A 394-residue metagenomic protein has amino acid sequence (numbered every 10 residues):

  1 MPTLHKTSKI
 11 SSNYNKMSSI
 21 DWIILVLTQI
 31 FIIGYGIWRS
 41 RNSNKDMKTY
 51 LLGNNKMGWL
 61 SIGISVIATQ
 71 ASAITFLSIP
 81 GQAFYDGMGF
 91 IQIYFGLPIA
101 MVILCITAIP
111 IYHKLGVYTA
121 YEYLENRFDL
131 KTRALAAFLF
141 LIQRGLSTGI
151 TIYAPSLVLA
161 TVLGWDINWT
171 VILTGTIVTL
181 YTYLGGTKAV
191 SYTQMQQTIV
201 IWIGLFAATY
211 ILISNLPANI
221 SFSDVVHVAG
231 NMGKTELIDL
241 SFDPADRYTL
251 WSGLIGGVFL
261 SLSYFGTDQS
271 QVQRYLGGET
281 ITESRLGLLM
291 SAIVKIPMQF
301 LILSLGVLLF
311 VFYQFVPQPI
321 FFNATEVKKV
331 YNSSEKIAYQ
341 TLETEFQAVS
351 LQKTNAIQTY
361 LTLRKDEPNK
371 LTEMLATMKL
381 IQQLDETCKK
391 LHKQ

Functional and structural regions predicted by a protein language model:
I10-F76, T182-G185: Membrane-interface "cap" regions at the ends of multi-pass membrane proteins
Y14, Q82-Y85, A108-K114, A154-T161 (+3 more regions): Membrane-water interface regions at transmembrane-helix termini and the short interhelical loops of multi-pass membrane
Y14-S18, N54-N55, S78-Q92, I199-Q394: Loop-to-helix junctions at membrane interfaces in multi-pass transport proteins
I32-R39, L104-I109, T151, V178 (+5 more regions): Structural signal for membrane-spanning alpha-helices in multi-pass inner-membrane proteins, emphasizing helix cores
R39-K56, S78-G96, I103-K131, Q273-G287: Flexible loop linkers connecting adjacent transmembrane helices in multi-pass alpha-helical membrane transporters
M57-S65, D129-A134, T198-Y210: Small-residue-rich segments of transmembrane alpha-helices in multi-pass membrane proteins, especially helix faces
I67-A68, M88-Y183, S252, G256-Y264 (+2 more regions): Helix-loop-helix module between adjacent transmembrane segments
G96, L173-T174, Y192-Q196, G287-M290: Hydrophobic core positions of alpha-helical segments in small-molecule transporters and transporter systems
